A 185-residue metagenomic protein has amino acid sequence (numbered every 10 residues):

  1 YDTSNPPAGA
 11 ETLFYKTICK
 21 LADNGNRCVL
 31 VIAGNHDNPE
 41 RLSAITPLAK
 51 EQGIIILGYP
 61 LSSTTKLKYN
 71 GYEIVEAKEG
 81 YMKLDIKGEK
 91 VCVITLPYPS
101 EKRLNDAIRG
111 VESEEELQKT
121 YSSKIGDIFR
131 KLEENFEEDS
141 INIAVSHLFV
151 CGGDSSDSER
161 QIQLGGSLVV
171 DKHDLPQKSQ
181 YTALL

Functional and structural regions predicted by a protein language model:
D2-I32, H36-L185: Extended recognition/assembly regions associated with phosphoester-bond processing machinery
